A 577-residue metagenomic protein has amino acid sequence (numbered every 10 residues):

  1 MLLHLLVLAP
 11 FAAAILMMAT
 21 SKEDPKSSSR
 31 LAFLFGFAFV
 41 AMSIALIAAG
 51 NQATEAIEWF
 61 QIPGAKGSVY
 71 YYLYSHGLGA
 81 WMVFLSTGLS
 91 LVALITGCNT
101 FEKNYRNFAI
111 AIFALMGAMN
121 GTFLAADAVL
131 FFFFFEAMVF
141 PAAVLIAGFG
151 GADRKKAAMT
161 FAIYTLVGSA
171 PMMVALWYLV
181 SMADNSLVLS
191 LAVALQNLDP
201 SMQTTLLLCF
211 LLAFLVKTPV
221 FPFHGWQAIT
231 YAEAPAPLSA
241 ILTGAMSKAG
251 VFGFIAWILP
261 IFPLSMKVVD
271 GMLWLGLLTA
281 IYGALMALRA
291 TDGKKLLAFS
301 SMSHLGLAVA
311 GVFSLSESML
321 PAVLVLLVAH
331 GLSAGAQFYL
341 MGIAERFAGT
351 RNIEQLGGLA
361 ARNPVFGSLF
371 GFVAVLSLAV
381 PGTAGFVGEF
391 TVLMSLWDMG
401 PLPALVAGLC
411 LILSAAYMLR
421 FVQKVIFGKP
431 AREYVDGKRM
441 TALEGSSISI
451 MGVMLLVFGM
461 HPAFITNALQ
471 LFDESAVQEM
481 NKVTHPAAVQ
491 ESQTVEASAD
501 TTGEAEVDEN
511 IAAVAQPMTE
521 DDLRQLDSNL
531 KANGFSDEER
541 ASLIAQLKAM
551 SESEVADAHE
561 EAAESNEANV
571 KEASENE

Functional and structural regions predicted by a protein language model:
M1-L2, A14-I110, N185, S190-V193 (+1 more regions): Transmembrane helix-loop-helix hairpins at membrane boundaries of multipass inner-membrane proteins
L3-A13, S28-M42, G79-S86, F108-L115 (+8 more regions): Hydrophobic alpha-helical transmembrane segments of polytopic
A41-N51, M173-V180, V380, P462: C-terminal TM-helix exit segments that contain a strictly Trp-centered aromatic cap at the helix terminus
V92-T100, R106, M116-V129, P141-F390 (+1 more regions): Hydrophobic transmembrane alpha-helices and their helix-loop junctions in integral membrane proteins
C98-A111, G244, V435-E444: Cytoplasmic juxtamembrane regions at transmembrane-helix boundaries
E136: Short phosphate-coordinating micro-motif centered on Lys-Gly-acidic
A234, N363-V365, M418-E496, D500-T501: Cytoplasmic/organellar membrane-interface segments at the starts of transmembrane helices in multi-pass inner-membrane
F464-E577: Low-complexity, proline/glycine-enriched hydrophobic segments characteristic of transmembrane helices
